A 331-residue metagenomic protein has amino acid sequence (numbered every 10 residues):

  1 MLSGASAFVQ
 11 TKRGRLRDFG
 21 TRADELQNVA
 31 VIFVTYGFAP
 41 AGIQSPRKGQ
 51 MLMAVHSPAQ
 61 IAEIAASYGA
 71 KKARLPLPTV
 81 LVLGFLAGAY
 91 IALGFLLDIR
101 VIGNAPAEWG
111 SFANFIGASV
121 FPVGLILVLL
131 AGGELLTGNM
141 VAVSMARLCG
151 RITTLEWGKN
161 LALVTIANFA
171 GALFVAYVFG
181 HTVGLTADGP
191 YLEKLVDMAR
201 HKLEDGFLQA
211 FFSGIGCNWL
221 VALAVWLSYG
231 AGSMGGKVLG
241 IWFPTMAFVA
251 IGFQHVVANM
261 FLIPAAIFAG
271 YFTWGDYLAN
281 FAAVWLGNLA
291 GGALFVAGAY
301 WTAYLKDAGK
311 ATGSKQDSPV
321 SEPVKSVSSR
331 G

Functional and structural regions predicted by a protein language model:
G4-Q10, G37, G49: Low-complexity, intrinsically disordered segments with a bias for serine/threonine
F8-K12, R17, G42: Coiled-coil-like amphipathic alpha-helices with heptad-repeat character
T11-R13, V29, G49, Q316 (+1 more regions): N-terminal cationic leader/targeting segments used for protein routing and processing
G20, F33, K325-G331: Intrinsically disordered terminal tails
N28-L52: Short, Lys/Arg-enriched N-terminal segments with co-localized hydrophobic residues within the first ~10-30 amino acids
L52-R330: Alpha-helical transmembrane segments and their helix-helix packing motifs
